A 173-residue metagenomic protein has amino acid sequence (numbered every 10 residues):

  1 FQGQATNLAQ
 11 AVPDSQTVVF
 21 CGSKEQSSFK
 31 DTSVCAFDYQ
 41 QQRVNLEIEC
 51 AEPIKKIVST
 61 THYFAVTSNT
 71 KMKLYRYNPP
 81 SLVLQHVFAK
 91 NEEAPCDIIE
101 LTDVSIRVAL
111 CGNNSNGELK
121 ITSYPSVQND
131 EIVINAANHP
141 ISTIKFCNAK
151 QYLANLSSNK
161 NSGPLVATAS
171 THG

Functional and structural regions predicted by a protein language model:
F1-A65: General structural concept
G3-A11, A51-V58, A89-I106, N138-S158 (+1 more regions): Canonical WD40 repeat/beta-propeller blade segments in eukaryotic WD-repeat proteins
G3-Q4, T17-F20, K24-S33, A51 (+3 more regions): Sequence signature of WD/YWTD-type beta-propeller architectures
V18, F64, V108-A109, L153 (+1 more regions): Hydrophobic beta-strand positions that form the internal "hydrophobic ladder" of WD40/Gbeta-like beta-propeller blades
C21, T67, L110-C111, A169: Residue-level marker for isolated small/hydroxyl-bearing positions within beta-strands of beta-sheet-rich domains
D31-R43, K71-A89, N114-I141, A149-Y152 (+2 more regions): Per-blade loop-tip surfaces of WD-repeat and WD-like beta-propellers in eukaryotic adaptors/scaffolds
V44-K73, N78-T102: Asp-box/WD-like beta-propeller blade repeats and closely related beta-sheet repeat scaffolds
